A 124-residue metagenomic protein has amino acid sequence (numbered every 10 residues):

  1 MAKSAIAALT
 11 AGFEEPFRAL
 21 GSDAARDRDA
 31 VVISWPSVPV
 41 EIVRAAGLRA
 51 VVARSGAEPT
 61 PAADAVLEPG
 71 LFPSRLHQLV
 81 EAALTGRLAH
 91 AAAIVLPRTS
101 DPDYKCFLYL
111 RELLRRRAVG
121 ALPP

Functional and structural regions predicted by a protein language model:
M1-P124: An N-terminal assembly and electron-transfer interface module characteristic of large anaerobic redox and radical
